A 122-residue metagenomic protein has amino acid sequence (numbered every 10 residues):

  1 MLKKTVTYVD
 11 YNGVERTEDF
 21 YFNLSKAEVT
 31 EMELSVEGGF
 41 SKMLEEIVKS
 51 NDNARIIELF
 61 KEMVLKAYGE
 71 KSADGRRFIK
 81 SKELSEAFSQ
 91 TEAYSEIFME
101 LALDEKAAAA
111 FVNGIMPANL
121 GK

Functional and structural regions predicted by a protein language model:
M1-K4, V64, R77-S81: A contiguous, well-structured "functional interface" segment within a domain
M1-K42, A108-K122: Short, charged/polar N-terminal "headpieces" of proteins
E28-E62: Acidic, aromatic-enriched beta-alpha/helix-loop junctions
M43, L59, M63, I97 (+1 more regions): Charge-rich, solvent-exposed alpha-helical interaction surfaces
I47, A67-Y68, L101: Generic structural signal for hydrophobic core residues of well-folded globular domains
S72-K122: C-terminal charged interaction modules
